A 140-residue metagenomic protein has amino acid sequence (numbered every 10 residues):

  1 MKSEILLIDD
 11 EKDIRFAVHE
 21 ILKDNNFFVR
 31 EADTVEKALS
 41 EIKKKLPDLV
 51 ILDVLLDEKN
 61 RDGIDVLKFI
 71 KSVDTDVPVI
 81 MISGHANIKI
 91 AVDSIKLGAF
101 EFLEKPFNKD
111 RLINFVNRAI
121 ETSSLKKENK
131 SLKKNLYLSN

Functional and structural regions predicted by a protein language model:
K12-R30: Two-component/phosphorelay signaling modules centered on CheY-like receiver
N26-V35, E41: Short hydrophobic/Thr-rich beta-strand motif most characteristic of the beta2 strand and flanking loop of CheY-like
S40, D62-D76, D93: Short amphipathic alpha-helix used as the core "switch/output" element in two-component signaling
K45-I51, L56: Active-site beta3 strand of CheY-like receiver
K105: A Lys-centered signature of the CheY-like receiver
R111-N140: Flexible nucleotide-interacting loop at or near the entrance of a catalytic core
